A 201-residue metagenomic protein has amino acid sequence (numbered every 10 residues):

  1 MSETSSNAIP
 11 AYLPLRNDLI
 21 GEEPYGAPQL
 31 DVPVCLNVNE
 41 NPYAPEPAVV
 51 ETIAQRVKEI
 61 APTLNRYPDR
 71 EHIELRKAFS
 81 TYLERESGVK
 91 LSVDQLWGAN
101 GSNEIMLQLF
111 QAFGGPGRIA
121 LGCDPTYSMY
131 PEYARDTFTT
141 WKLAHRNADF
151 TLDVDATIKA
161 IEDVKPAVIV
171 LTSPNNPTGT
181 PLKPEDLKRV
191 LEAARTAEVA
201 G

Functional and structural regions predicted by a protein language model:
A8-G101, Q108: N-terminal small-domain helix-loop-helix segment of the aminotransferase-like
N39-P42, S102-N103, Y127, S173-T178: Short glycine-rich anion-binding loops that position phosphate/pyrophosphate groups of nucleotides and phosphorylated
K90-L96, G117-I119, G201: Short acidic capping loops at alpha-helix termini that bridge into adjacent secondary structure
A112-Y133: Conserved PLP-anchoring active-site segment centered on the Schiff-base-forming lysine
D124, L143-A148: Short beta->alpha connector loops at strand-helix junctions that form conserved, small/polar/Pro-enriched
T137-W141: A short helix-loop-beta submotif of the ANL/AMP-binding
A148-G201: Active-site phosphate-binding strand-loop segment of PLP-dependent enzymes
